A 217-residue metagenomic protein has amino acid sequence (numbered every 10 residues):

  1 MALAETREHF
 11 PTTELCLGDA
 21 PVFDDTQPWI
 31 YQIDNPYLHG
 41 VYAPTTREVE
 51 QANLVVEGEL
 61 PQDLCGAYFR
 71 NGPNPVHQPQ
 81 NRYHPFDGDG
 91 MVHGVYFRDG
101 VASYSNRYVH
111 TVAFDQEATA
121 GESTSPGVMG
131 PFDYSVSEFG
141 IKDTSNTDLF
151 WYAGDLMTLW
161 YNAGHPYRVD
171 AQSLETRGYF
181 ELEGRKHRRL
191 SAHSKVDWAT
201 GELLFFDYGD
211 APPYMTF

Functional and structural regions predicted by a protein language model:
L3-V136, I141, S145: N-terminal regions that are enriched for targeting/export leaders and immediately downstream pro/stem segments
H110-F217: Well-ordered mid-protein domain cores that form the structural environment of catalytic cofactors
